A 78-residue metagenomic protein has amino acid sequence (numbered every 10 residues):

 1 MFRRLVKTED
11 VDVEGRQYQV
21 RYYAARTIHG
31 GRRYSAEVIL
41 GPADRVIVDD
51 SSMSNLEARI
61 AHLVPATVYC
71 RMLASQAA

Functional and structural regions predicted by a protein language model:
M1-R21, A78: Negatively charged, low-complexity tracts enriched in Asp/Glu with abundant Ser/Thr
V11-R16, T27-I28, D49, N55 (+1 more regions): Short linear sequence motifs
Q19-V48: A short, structured beta-strand/loop element
P42-A78: Mixed-charge, Lys/Arg-enriched low-complexity segments
